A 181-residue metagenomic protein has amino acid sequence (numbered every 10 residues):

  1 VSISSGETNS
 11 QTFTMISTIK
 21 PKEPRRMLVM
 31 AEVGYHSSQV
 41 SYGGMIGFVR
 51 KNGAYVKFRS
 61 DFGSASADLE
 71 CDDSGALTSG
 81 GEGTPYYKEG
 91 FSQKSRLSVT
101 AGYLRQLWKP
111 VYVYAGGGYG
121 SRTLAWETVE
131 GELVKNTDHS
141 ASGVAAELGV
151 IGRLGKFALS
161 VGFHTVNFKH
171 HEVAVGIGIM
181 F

Functional and structural regions predicted by a protein language model:
V1-T12: Structured interaction patches on ligand/partner-binding surfaces of diverse proteins
T14-C71, V173-A174, M180: Short glycine/proline- and aromatic-enriched beta-strand/turn motifs that initiate or cap beta-hairpins
E23-M27, A76-T84, E127-E130, R153-L159 (+1 more regions): Flexible, solvent-exposed coil segments and beta strand-coil junctions, predominantly the extracellular/periplasmic
R25-M27, S38-Y42, N52, F91-L97 (+3 more regions): Residues that define the transmembrane beta-barrel architecture of outer-membrane proteins
A31-V33, G44-F48, V99-R105, G117-Y119 (+3 more regions): Residues on the lipid-exposed face of transmembrane beta-strands in outer-membrane beta-barrel proteins
A54, F58-L97, S121-S142: Flexible, solvent-exposed loop segments that connect beta-strands
A54, W108-V111, F157: Secondary-structure transition into beta-strands, especially the periplasmic turns and strand N-termini that construct
F163-K169: A short, acidic, flexible beta-alpha connecting loop/helix-capping segment that sits on the rim of active
